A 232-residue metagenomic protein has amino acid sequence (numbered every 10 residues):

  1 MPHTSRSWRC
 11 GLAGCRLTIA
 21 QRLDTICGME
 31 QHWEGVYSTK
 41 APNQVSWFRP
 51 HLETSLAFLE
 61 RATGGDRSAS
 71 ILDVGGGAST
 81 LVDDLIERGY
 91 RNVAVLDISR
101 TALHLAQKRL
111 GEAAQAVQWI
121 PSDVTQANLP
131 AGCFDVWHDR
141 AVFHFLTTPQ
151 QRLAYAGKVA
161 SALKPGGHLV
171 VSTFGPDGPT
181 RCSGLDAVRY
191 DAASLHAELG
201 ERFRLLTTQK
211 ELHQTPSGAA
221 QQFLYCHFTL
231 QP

Functional and structural regions predicted by a protein language model:
S5-G132, L146-K158, A162, H168-P232: Class I (Rossmann-like) S-adenosyl-L-methionine-dependent methyltransferase catalytic domain, capturing the SAM-binding
H138: A conserved beta-strand element that flanks and buttresses the S-adenosyl-L-methionine
A141-F145: Short catalytic micro-motifs in class I SAM-dependent methyltransferases
